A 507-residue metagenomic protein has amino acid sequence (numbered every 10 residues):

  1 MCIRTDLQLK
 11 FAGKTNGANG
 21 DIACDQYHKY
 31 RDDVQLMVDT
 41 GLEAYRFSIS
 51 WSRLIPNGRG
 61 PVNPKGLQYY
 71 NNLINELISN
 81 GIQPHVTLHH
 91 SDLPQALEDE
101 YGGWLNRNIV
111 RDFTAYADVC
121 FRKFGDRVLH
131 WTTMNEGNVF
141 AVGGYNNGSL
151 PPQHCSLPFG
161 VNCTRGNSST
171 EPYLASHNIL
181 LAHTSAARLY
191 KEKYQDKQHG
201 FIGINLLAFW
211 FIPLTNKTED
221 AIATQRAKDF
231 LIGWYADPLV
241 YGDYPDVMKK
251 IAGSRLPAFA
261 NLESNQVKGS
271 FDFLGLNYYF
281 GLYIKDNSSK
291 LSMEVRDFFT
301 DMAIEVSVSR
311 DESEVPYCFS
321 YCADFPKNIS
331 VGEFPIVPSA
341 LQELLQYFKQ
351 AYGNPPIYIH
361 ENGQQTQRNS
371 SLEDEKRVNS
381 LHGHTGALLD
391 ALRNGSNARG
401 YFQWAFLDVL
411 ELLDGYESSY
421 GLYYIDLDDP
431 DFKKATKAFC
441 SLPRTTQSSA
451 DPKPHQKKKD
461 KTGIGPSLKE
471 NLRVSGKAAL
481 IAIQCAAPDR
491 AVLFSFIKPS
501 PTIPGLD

Functional and structural regions predicted by a protein language model:
M1-G13, V38, N57-R59, L67-K458 (+1 more regions): Active-site region of glycoside hydrolase catalytic domains
C2-Q35: Aromatic- and Gly/Pro-rich amphipathic surface segment
K29-S50, A351: Catalytic domains of carbohydrate-active enzymes, especially glycoside hydrolases
I49-V62: Glycine-rich, proline-tolerant flexible connector loops at the mouths of alpha/beta enzymes
G463-G465, G476, G505: Residue-identity detector for glycine
F494-F496: Aromatic (phenylalanine/tyrosine) cluster motif
